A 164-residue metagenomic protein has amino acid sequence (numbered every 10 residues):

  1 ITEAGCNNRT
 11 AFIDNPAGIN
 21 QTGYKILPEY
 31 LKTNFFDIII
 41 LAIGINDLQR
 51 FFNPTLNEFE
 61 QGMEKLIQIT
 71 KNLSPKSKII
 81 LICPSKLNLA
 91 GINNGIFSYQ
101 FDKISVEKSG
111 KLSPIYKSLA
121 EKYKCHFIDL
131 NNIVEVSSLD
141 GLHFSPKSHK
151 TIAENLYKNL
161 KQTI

Functional and structural regions predicted by a protein language model:
I1, D140-I164: Histidine-centered active-site loop/cap adjacent to the catalytic His in serine esterases/O-acetyl transfer systems
I1-P75, E107-G110, H143: Conserved SGNH/GDSL esterase-like catalytic core that processes O-acyl groups on lipids and polysaccharides
E3-G5, C83, D129-N131: Residue-level recognition of beta-strand->loop/alpha-helix junctions
T10-A11, L48-R50, N88-N93, E135-S138: Short acidic/His/Gly/Ser-rich catalytic and metal-binding motifs that mark active-site loops of diverse hydrolases
K25-I26, E58, K65, I115 (+2 more regions): Alpha-helical elements of Rossmann-like donor-binding domains used by nucleotide-donor carbohydrate transfer enzymes
T33-A42, K78-C83, Y123-I128: Short coil-to-beta-strand
A42-L48, I69-V106: Active-site segments of SGNH/GDSL-like serine hydrolases that catalyze O-acetyl group transfer/hydrolysis on lipids
N88-L130: Substrate-gating cap/lid alpha-helix
